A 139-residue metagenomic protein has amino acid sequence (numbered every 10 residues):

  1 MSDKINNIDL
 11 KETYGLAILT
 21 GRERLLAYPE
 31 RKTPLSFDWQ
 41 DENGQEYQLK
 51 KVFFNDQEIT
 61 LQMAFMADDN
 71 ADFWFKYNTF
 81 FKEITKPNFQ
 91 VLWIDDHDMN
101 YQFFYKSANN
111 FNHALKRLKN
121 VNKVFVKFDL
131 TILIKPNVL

Functional and structural regions predicted by a protein language model:
M1-L139: Extracellular/virion structural assembly segments
